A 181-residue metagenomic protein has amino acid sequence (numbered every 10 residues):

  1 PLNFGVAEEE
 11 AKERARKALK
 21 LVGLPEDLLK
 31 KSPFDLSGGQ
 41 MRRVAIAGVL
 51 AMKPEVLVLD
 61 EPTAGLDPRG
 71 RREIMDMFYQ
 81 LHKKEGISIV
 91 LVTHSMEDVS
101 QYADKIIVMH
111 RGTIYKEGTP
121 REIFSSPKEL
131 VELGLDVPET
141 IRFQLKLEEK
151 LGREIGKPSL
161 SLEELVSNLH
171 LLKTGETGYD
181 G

Functional and structural regions predicted by a protein language model:
E10-D27: Conserved ABC ATPase "signature" region
S32-L36, Q40: Conserved ABC ATPase signature
K53: Conserved catalytic motifs of ABC-family nucleotide-binding domains
L57-D60: Catalytic Walker B motif of ABC-type/P-loop ATPase nucleotide-binding domains
V99-Q101: A short, surface-exposed alpha-helical micro-motif characterized by mixed small hydrophobic and charged/polar residues
E117-G118: ABC ATPase "signature
